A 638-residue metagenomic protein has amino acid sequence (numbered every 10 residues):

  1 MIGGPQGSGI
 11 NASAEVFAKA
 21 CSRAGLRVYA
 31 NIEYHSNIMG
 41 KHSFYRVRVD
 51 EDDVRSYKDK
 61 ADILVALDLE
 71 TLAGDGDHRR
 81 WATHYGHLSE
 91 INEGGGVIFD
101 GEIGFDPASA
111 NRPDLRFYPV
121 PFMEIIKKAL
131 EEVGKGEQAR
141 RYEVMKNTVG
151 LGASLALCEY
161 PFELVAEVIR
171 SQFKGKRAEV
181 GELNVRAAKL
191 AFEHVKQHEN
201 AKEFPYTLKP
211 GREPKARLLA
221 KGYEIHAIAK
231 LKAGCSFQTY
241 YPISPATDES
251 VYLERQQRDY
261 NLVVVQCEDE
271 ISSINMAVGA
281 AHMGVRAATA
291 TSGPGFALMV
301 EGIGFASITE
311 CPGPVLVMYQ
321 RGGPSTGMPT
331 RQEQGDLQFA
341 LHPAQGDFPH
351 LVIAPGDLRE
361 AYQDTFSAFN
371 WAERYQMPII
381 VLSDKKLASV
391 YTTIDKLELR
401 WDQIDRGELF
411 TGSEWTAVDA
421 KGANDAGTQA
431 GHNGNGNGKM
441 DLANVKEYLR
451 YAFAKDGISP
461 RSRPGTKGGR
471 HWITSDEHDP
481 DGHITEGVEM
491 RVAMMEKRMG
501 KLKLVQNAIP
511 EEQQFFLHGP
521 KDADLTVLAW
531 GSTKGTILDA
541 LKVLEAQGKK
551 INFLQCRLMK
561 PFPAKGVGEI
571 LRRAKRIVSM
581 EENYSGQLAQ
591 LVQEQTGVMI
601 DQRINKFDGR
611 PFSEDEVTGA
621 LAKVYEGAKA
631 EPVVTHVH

Functional and structural regions predicted by a protein language model:
M1-H84, F237, S244-H342, L351-E373 (+1 more regions): Thiamine diphosphate
M1-L231: Active-site cofactor/cluster-binding pocket
H35-I38, G104-P107, E124-I126, T247 (+8 more regions): Short gly/pro/ser/thr-enriched loop/turn and capping motifs at secondary-structure boundaries
R48, A66-D68, I98-D100, Y118-P121 (+6 more regions): Short beta-strand segments
I91-V97, E102, P113-L115, L262 (+4 more regions): A short helix->loop->beta-strand "cap" motif at the edges of active sites that frequently abuts
K202-L262, Q266: Accessory "access/gating" subregions that flank catalytic or transport cores
L219-I225, D364, F369-H638: Flexible, low-complexity linker and terminal segments
